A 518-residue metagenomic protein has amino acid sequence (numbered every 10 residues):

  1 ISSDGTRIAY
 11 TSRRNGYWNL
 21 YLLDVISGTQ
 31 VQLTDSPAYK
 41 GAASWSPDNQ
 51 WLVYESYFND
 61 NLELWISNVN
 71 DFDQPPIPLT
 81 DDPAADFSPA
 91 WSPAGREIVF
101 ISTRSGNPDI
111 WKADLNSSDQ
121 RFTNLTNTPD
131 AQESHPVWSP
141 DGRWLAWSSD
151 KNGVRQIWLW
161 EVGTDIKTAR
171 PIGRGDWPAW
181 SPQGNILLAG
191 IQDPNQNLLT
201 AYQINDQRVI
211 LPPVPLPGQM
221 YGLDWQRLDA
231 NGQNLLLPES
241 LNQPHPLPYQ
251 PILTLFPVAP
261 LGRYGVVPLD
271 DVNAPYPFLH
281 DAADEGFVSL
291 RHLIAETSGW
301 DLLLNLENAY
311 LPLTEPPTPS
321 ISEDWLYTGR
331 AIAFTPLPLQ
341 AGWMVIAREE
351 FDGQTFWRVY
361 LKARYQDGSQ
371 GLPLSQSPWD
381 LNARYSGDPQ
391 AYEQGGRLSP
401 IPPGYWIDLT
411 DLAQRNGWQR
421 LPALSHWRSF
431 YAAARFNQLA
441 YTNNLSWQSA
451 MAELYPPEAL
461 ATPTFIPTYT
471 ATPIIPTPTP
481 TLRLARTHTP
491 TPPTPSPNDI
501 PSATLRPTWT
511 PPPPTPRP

Functional and structural regions predicted by a protein language model:
I1-L253, P495, L505, P514-R517: Sequence signature of WD/YWTD-type beta-propeller architectures
N15-Y17, Y327-A331: Extracytoplasmic
A230-N305: Active-site acidic/histidine clusters and adjacent loop/turn architecture that either coordinate catalytic ions
L235-T254, L460-P518: Ser/Thr-rich, Proline-interspersed low-complexity disordered segments
L269-D281, P319-S322, A391-P402: Second-shell loop/turn segments in exported
L302-N305, A331-P336, R420-A423, N437-Q438: Structural recognition of the beta-strand scaffold that forms the well-ordered cores of secreted hydrolase catalytic
E323-G329, F430-A432: Extracellular/periplasmic catalytic domains that process cell-envelope and extracellular macromolecules
Q340-M344, E349-I474: Catalytic cores and adjacent binding grooves of peptidoglycan-active enzymes
